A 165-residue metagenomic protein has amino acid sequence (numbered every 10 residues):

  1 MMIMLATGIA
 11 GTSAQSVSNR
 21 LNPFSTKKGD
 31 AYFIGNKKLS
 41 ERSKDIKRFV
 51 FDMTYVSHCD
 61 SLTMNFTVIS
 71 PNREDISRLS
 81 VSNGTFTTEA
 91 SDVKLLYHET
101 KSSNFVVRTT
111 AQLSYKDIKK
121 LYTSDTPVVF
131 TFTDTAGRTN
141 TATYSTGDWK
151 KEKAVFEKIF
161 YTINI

Functional and structural regions predicted by a protein language model:
M1-G8: Bacterial N-terminal signal peptides
M4, T54-V56, I69-P71, K101-S103 (+1 more regions): Generic marker of residues within folded, mature protein domains
I9-A14: Sec/Tat signal peptide C-region and signal peptidase I cleavage site
Q15-R73: An ectodomain-focused feature that recognizes extracytoplasmic/extracellular
F49, L62, L79-V81, V93: Generic beta-strand hydrophobic packing signal
I69, S82, T131-T133: A generic structural motif
E74-A90: Extended low-complexity, serine/threonine- and proline-enriched intrinsically disordered segments
F86-I165: Internal interaction segment
